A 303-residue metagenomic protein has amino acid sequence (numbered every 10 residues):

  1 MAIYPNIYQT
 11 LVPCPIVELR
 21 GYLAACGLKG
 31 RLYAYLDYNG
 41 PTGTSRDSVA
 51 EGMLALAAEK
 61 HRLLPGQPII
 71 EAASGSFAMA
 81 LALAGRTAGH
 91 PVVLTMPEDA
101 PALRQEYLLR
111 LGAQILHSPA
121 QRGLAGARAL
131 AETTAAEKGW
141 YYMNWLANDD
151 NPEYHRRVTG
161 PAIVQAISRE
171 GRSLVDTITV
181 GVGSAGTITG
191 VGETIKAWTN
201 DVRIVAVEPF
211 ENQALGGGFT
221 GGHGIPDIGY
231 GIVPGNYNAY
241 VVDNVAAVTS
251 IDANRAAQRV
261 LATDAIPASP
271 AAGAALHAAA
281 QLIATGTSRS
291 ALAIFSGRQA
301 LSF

Functional and structural regions predicted by a protein language model:
M1-F303: PLP-dependent amino-acid enzyme catalytic core
